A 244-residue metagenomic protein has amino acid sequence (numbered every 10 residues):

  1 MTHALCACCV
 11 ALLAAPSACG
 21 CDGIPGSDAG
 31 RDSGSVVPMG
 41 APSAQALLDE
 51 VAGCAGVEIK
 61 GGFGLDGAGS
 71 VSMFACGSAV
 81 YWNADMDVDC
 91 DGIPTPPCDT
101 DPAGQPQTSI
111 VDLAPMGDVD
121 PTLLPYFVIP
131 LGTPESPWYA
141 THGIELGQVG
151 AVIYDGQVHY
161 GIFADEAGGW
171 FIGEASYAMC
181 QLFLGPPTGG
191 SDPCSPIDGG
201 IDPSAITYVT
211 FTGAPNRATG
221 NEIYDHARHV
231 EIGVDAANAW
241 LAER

Functional and structural regions predicted by a protein language model:
M1-M39: Ser/Thr-rich, Pro/Gly/Ala-heavy low-complexity intrinsically disordered linkers and tails of secreted extracellular
V36-G161, A167-W170, F183-P187, S195 (+2 more regions): Cell wall/extracellular polymer interaction/catalysis modules
G169-M179: Short, solvent-exposed secondary-structure boundary/capping segments
G190: Acidic/histidine-rich helix-loop elements that form or flank divalent-metal/phosphate-binding sites at the catalytic
